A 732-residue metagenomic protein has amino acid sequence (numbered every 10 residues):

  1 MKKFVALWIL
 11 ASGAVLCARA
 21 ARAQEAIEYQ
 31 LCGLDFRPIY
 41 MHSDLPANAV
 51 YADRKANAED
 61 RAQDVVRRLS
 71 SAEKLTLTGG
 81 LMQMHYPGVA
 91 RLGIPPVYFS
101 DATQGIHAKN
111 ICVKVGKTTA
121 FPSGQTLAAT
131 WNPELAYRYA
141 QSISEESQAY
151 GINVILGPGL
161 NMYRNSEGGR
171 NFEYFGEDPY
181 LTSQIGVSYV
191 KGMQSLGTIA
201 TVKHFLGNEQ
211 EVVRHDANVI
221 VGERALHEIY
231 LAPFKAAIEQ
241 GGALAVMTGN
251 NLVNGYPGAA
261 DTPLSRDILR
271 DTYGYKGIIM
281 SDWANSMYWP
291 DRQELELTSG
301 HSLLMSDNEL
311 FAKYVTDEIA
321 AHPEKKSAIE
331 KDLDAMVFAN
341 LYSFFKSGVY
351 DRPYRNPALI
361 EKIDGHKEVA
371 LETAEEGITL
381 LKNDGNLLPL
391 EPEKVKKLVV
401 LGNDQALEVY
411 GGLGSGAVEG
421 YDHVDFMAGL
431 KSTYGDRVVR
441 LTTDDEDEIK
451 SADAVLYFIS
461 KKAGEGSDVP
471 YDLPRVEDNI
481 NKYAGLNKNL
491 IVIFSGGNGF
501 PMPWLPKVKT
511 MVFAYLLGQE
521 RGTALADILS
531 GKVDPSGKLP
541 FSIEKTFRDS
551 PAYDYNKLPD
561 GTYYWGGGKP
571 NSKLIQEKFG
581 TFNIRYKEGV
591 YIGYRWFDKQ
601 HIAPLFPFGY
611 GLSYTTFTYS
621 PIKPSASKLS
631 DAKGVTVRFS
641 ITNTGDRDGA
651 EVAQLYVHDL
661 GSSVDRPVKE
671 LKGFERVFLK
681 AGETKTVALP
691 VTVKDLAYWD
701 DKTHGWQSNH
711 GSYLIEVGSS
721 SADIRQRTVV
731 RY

Functional and structural regions predicted by a protein language model:
M1-I27: Bacterial Sec-dependent N-terminal signal peptides
A23-W699, G705-A722, R731-Y732: Glycoside hydrolase catalytic-domain context in secreted enzymes
